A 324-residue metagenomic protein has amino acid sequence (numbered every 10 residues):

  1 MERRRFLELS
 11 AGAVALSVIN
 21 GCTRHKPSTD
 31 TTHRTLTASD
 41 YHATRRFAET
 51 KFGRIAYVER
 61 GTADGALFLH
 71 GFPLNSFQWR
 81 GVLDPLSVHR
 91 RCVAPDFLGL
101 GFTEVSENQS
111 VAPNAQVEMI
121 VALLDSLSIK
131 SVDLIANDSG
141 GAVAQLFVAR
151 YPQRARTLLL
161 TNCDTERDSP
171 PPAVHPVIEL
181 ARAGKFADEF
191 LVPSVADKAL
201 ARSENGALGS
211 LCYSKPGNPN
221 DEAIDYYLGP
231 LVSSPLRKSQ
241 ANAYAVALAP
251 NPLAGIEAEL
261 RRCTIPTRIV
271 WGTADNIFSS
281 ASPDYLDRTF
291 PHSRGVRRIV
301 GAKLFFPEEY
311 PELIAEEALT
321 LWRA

Functional and structural regions predicted by a protein language model:
R5-R24: N-terminal export signals
K26-R45, F52-R60, H89, V93 (+3 more regions): Flexible "cap/lid" subdomain of the alpha/beta-hydrolase fold that forms the substrate-access gate
E59-F102: Conserved HGGG/HGGXW glycine-rich cap/lid loop of the alpha/beta-hydrolase fold
G71, D138, E308-E309: Conserved acidic functional residues
A302-Y310: Catalytic histidine-centered segment of alpha/beta-hydrolase-like enzymes
